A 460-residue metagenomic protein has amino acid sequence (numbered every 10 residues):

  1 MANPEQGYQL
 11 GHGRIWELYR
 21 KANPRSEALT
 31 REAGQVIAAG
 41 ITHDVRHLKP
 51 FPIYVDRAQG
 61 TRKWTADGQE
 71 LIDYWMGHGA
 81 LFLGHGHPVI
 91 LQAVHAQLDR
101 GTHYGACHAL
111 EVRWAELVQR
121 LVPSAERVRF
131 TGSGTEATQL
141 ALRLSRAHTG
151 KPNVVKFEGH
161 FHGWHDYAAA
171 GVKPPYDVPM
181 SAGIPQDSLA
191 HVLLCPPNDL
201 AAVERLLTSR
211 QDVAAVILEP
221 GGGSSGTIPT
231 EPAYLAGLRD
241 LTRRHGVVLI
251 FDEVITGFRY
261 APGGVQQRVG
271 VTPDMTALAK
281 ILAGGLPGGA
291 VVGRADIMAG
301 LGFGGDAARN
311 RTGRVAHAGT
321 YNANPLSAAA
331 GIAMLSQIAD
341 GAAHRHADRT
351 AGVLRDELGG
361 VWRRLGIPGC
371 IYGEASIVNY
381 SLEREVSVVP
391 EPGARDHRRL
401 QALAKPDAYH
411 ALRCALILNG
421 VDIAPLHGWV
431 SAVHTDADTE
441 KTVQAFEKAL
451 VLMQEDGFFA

Functional and structural regions predicted by a protein language model:
M1-A460: Conserved N-terminal phosphate-binding loop of PLP-dependent enzymes in the Aspartate aminotransferase
